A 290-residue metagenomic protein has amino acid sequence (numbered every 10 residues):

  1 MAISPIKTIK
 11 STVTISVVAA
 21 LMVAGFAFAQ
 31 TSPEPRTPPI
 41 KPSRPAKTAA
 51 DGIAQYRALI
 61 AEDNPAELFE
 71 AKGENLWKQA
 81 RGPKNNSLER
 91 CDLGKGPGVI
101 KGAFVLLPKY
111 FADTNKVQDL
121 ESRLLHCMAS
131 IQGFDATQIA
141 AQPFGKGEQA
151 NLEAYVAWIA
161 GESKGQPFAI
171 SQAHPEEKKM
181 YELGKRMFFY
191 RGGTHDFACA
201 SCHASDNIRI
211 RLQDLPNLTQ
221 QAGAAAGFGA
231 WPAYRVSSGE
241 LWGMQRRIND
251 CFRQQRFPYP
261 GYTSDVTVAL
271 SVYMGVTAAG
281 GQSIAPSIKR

Functional and structural regions predicted by a protein language model:
A2-V17: Bacterial N-terminal signal peptides that target proteins for export
I15-G25: Bacterial N-terminal signal peptides
T31-L68, K78-A154, G161-G165, I170 (+1 more regions): Electron-transfer interface patches adjacent to heme c in soluble/periplasmic c-type cytochromes and di-/multiheme
L68-F69, K179: An amphipathic alpha-helix/helix-turn recognition signal
Q166-L183: Solvent-exposed, charged amphipathic helical/linker segments at domain boundaries
